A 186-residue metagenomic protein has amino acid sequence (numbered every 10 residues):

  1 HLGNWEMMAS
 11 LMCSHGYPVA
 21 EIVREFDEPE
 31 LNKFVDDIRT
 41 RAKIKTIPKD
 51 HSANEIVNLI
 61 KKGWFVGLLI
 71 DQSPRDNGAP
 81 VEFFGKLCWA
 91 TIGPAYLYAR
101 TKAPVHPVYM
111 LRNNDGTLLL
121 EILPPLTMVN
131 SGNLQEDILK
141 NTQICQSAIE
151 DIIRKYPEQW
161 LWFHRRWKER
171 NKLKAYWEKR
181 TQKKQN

Functional and structural regions predicted by a protein language model:
H1-D50, S73-V81: Catalytic core of membrane glycerolipid acyltransferases/transacylases, capturing the structured, soluble-facing
S14-P18, D50-N186: Non-catalytic C-terminal accessory region of glycerolipid acyltransferases and related lyso-lipid remodeling enzymes
